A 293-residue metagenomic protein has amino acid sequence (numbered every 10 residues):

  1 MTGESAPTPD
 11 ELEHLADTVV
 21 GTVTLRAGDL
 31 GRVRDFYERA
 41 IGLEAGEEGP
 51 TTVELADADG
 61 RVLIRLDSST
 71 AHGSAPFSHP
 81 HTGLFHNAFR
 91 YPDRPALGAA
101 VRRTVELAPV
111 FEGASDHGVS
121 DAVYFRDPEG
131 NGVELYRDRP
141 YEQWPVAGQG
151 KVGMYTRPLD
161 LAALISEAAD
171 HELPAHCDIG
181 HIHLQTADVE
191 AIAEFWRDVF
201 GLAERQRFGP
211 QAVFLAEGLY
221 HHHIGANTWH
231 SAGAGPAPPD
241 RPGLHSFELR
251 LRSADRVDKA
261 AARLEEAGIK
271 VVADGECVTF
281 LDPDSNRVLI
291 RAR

Functional and structural regions predicted by a protein language model:
M1-G31, L84-N87, P140-E190, L244-L249: N-terminal beta-strand motif that seeds the catalytic metal site of vicinal oxygen chelate
T2-E4, T18-G31, A88-N131, T186-A191 (+3 more regions): Vicinal oxygen chelate
G3, E44-H81, G132-R139, A203-P242 (+2 more regions): Conserved short beta-strand elements that form part of the metal-binding/catalytic scaffold of enzyme active sites
V19, G49, G83, V119 (+4 more regions): Exposed loop/turn and edge beta-strand positions of beta-sandwich/beta-sheet ligand-binding modules
D29-E44, R103, D188-E204: Amphipathic alpha-helical segments
T51-G148: Active-site-adjacent scaffolding segments
F111-G113, E167-E172, I192, L202-A203 (+1 more regions): Short helix-to-loop capping/linker segments positioned immediately adjacent to catalytic or ligand/cofactor-binding
A175-G209, A216: A mid-sequence, solvent-exposed acidic-amphipathic segment
